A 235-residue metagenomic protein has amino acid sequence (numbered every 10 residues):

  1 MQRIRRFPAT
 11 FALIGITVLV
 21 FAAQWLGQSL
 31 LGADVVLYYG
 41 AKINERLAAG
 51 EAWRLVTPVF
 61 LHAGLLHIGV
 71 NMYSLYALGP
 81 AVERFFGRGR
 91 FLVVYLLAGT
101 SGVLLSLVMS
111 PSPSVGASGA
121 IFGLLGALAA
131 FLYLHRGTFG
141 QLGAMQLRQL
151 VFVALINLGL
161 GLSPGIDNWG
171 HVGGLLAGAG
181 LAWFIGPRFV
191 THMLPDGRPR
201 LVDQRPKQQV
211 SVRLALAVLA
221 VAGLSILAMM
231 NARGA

Functional and structural regions predicted by a protein language model:
M1-R3, L158-A235: C-terminal transmembrane module of polytopic alpha-helical membrane proteins
Q2-R5, N44-G50, L142-Q146, P206-K207: Helix-boundary and loop/linker segments of multi-pass membrane transporters
R5-A117, S163-N168: N-terminal TM1-TM2 helical hairpin plus the immediately adjacent luminal interfacial "cap"
A9-L13, F91-L92, Q146-Q149, V210-V218: Select subsegments of transmembrane alpha-helices in polytopic membrane proteins, especially boundary-proximal
L19-A23, G27, S101, L105 (+7 more regions): Alpha-helical membrane-inserting segments
I68-L75, V115-A127, I166-G186: Alpha-helical transmembrane segments that form the membrane-embedded catalytic/substrate-binding core of multi-pass
R84, R88, F131-L147, G186-P199: Alpha-helical transmembrane bundle and helix-membrane interface signal in multi-pass integral membrane proteins
A144-I156: Interfacial and helix-entry/exit segments of alpha-helical transmembrane bundles in multi-pass inner-membrane proteins
